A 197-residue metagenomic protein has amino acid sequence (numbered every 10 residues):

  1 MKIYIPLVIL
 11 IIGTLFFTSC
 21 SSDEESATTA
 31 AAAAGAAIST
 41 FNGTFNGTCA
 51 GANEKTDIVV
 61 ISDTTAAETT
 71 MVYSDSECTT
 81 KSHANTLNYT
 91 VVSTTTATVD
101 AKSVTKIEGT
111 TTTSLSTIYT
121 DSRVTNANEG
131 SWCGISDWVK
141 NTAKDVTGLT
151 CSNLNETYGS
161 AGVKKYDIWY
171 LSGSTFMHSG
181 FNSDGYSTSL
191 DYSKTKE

Functional and structural regions predicted by a protein language model:
K2, G13-N42, L190-Y192, K196-E197: Bacterial Sec-dependent N-terminal signal peptides
P6-I11: Sec-dependent N-terminal signal peptides
I12, A37, I58-V60, H83 (+1 more regions): A generic structural signal for short, solvent-exposed coil/turn residues that cap or connect secondary-structure
F17-T18, N42, N46, M177 (+1 more regions): Compositionally biased, low-structure terminal segments
D23-A67: Acidic/polar, low-complexity intrinsically disordered N-terminal segments immediately downstream of a Sec signal
G51-A52, M71-G173, N182-T188, K196: Contiguous, well-ordered beta-strand patches that form the walls/edges of small beta-barrel/beta-sandwich domains
I58-A67, I168-M177, E197: Short, solvent-exposed coil/turn segments at beta-strand boundaries
